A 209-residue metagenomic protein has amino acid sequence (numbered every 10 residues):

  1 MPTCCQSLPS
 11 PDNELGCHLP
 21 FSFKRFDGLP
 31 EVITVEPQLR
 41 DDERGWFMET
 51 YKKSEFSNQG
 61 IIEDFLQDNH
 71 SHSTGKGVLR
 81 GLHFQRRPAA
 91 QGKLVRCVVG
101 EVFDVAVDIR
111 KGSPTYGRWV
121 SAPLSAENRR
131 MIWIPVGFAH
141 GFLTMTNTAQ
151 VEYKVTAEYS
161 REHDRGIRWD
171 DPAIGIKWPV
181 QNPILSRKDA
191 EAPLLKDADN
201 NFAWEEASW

Functional and structural regions predicted by a protein language model:
C4-E127, T146-T148, V155-W209: Non-catalytic, conserved peripheral segments adjacent to functional cores
V105, I132, H140-M145, Y153: Short beta-strand His + acidic residue motifs that chelate non-heme Fe in jelly-roll/DSBH and cupin folds
